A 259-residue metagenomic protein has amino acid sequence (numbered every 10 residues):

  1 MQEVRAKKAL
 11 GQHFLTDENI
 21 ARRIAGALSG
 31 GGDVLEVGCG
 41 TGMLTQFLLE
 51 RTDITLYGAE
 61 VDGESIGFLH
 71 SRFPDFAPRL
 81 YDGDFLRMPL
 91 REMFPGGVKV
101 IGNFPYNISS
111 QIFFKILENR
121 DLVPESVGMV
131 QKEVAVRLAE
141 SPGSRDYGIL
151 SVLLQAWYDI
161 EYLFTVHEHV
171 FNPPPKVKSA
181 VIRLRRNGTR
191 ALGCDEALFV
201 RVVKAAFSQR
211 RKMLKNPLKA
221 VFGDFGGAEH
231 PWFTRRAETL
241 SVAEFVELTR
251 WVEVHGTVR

Functional and structural regions predicted by a protein language model:
M1-A205, A243-R259: Catalytic cores of RNA-modifying enzymes
A205-R259: C-terminal lobe and adjacent flexible extensions of AdoMet/dcAdoMet transferase-like proteins
